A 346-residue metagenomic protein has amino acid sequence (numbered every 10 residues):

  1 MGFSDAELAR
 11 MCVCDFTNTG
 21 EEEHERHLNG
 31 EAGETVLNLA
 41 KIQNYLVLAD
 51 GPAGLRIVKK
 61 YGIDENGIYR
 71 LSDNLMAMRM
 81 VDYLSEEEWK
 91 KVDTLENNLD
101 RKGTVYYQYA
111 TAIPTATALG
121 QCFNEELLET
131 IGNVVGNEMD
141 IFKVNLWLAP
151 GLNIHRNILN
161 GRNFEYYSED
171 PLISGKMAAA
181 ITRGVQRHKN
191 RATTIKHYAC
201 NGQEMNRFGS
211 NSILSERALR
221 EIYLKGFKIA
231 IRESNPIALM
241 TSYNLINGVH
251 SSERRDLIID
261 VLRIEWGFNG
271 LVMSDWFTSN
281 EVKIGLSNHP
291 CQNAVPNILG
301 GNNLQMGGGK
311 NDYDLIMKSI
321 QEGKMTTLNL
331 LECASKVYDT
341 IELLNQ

Functional and structural regions predicted by a protein language model:
M1-Q346: Glycoside hydrolase catalytic-domain context in secreted enzymes
